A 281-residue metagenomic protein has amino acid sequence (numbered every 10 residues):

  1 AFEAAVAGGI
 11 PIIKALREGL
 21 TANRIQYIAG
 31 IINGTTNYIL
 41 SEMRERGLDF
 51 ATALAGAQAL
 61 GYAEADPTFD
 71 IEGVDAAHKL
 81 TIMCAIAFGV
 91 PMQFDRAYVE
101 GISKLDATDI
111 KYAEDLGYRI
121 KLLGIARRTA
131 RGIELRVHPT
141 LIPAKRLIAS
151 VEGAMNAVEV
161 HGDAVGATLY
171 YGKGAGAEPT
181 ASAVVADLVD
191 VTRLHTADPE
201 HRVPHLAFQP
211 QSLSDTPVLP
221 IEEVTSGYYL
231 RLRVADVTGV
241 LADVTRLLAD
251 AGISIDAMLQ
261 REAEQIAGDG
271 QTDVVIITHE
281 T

Functional and structural regions predicted by a protein language model:
F2-A63, D70-D75, I82: Rossmann-like NAD(P)H-binding beta-loop-alpha module
I13-R17, N37-S41, A51-Q58, A77-A85 (+4 more regions): Predominant activation on well-ordered alpha-helical scaffold segments within soluble catalytic domains
Y27, I39, K121-L122, R136 (+5 more regions): Structured core elements
R46-D49, A87-F94, T192-A197: Short helix-capping/linker segments at secondary-structure and domain boundaries
T52-S150, M155-A157, G176: Substrate-binding/catalytic subdomain of NAD(P)-dependent oxidoreductase enzymes
H138-D163, A177-E178, T245, A249-D269: Low-complexity, glycine/alanine/valine/leucine- and proline-rich hydrophobic stretches
G166-T168, G172-E178: Glycine-rich phosphate/pyrophosphate-binding beta-alpha loops
A183, L188-T281: A conserved regulatory-domain signal marking ACT and ACT-like small-molecule sensing domains and adjacent regulatory
